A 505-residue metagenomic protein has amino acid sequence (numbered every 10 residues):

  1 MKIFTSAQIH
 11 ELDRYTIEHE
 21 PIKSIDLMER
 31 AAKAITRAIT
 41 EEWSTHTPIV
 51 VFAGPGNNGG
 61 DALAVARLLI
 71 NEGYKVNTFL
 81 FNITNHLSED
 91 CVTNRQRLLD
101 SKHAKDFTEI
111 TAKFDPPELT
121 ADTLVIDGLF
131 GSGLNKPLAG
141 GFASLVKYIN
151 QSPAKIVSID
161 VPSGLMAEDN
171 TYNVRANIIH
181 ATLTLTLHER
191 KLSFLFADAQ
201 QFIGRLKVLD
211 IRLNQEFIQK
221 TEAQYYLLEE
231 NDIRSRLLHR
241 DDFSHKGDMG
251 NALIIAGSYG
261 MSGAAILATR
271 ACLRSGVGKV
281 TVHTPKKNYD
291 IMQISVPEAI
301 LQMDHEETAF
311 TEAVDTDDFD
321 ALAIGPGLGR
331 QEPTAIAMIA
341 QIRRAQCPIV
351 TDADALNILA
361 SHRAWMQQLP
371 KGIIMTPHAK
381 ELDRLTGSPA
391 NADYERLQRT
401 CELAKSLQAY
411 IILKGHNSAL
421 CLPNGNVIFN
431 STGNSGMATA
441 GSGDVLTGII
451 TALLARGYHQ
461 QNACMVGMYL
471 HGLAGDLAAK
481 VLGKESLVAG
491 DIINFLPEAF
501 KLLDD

Functional and structural regions predicted by a protein language model:
M1-N82, S88, F194-I349, N357-I374 (+1 more regions): Small-residue (G/A/S/T)-rich helix-start motifs and N-terminal tracts that mark the onset
A64-N150, D290-Q302, E312-V314, D318: N-terminal small/polar loop signature for handling phosphorylated ligands or for N-terminal nucleophile
T78, D106-E109, I156-S158, I178 (+4 more regions): Conserved beta-strand scaffold positions in the cores of enzyme catalytic domains, especially in NTP/NDP-utilizing
L87-D90, G141, A176-I179, V488-D491: Short acidic-hydrophobic sequence patches enriched in Asp/Glu that either
N94-F107, N170, R175-A199, V296-A299 (+1 more regions): Structural recognition of alpha->loop->beta junctions
A104-K113, A139, G164-D169, I233-L238 (+2 more regions): Short gly/ser/thr-rich secondary-structure transition/capping motifs
D122-L124, L129-A223: Internal gly/pro-rich beta-alpha loop/helix module that stabilizes soluble enzyme cofactors or their anionic handles
